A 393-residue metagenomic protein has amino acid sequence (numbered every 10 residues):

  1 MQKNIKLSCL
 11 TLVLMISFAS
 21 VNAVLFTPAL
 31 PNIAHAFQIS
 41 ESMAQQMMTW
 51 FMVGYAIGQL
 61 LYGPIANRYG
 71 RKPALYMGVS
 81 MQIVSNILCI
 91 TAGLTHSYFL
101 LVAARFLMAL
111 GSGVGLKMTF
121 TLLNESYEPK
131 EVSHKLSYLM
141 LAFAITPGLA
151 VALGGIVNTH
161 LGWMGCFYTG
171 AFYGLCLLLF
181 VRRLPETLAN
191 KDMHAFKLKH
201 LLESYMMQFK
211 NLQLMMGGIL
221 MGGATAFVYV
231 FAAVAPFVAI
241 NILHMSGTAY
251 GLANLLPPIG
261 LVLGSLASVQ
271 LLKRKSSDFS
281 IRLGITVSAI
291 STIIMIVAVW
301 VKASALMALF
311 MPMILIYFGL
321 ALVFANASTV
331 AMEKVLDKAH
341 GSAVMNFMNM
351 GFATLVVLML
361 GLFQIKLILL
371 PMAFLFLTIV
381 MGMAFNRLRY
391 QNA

Functional and structural regions predicted by a protein language model:
M1-Q2, T187-G218: Juxtamembrane intracellular "pre-TM" segments in multi-pass secondary transporters
L7-E41, Y62, F231-P236: Extracytoplasmic
I57-S97: Conserved MFS/SLC helix-loop-helix module at the cytosolic interface between two early adjacent transmembrane helices
S85-L88, H96-L107, M307-M313: Paired small-residue
A104-I145: Cytoplasmic helix-loop-helix junction between adjacent transmembrane helices in 12-TM secondary transporters
F279-F324: C-terminal transmembrane helical hairpin of 12-TM major facilitator-type secondary transporters
F318, S328-I365, F374-L375: A late C-terminal transmembrane helix in Major Facilitator Superfamily
